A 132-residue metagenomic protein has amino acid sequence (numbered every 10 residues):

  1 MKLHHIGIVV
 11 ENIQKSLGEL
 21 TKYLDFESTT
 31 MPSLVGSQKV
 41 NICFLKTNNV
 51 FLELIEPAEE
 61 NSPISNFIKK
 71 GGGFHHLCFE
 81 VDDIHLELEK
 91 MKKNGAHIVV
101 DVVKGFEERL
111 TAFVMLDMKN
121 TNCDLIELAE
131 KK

Functional and structural regions predicted by a protein language model:
M1-L17, F74-V81, K131-K132: N-terminal beta-strand motif that seeds the catalytic metal site of vicinal oxygen chelate
L3, L20, L45, L52-I55 (+4 more regions): Short, structured motif recognition centered on aromatic/hydrophobic residues
L3, T21, F26-K39, E59-H75 (+2 more regions): A cross-kingdom feature marking solvent-exposed beta-strand/loop segments within repeated, beta-rich binding/scaffold
I13, P57-E59: Histidine- and/or cysteine-centered catalytic micro-motif in compact active-site loops
S16-T21, M91: Conserved active-site tyrosine of GNAT-family acetyltransferases
C43-K46, L88-K132: Vicinal oxygen chelate
N48-L52, E59-N61, I84: Short, charged/polar surface micro-motifs in flexible loops or helix N-caps
